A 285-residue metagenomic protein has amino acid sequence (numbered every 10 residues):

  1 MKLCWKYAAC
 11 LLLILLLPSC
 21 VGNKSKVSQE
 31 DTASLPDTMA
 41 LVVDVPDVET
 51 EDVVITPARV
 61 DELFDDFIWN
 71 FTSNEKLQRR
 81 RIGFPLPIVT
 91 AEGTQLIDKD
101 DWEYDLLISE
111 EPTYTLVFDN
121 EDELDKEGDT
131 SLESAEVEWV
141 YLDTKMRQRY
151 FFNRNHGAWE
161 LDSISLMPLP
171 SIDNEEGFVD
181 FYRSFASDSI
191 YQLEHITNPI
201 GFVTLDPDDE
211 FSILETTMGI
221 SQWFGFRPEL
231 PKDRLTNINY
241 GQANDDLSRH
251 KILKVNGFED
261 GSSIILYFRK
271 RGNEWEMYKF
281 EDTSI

Functional and structural regions predicted by a protein language model:
L17-S19: C-terminal motif of bacterial Sec signal peptides marking the signal peptidase cleavage site
V21-K24: Bacterial signal peptide processing site
S28-P57: Post-signal peptide N-terminal segment of mature Sec-exported envelope proteins
A58-K76, E175-I190: Short, aromatic-enriched amphipathic alpha-helices that serve as compact interaction elements
P87-K145, E210-S262: Surface-exposed, charged secondary-structure patches
L142-I172, G261-I285: Short beta-strand edge/turn micro-motifs at domain boundaries
G157-E194, P199-I213: Surface-exposed beta-loop interaction hotspot
